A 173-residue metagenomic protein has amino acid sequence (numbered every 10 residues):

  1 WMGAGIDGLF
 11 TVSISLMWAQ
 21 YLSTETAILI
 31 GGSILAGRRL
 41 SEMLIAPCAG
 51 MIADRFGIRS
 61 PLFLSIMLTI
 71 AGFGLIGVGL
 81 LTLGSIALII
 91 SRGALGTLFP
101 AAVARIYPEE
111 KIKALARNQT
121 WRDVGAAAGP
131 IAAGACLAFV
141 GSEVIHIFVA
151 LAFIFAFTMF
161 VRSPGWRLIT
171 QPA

Functional and structural regions predicted by a protein language model:
W1-F10, I86: Pair of pore-lining "gating" transmembrane helices in MFS-fold secondary transporters
V12-L29: Short amphipathic helix-loop junctions that connect adjacent transmembrane helices in Major Facilitator Superfamily/SLC
W18-A19, I52-A53, A135-G141: Interfacial helix-cap and linker-helix signal at transmembrane-aqueous boundaries of multi-pass secondary transporters
R39-P47, A126-A127: Residue-level signature of mid-helix packing/kink "hotspots" within the transmembrane helices of 12-pass Major
L44-G57, L137: Helix-to-loop junctions at the C-terminal end of transmembrane segments in multipass secondary transporters
S60-L75: Structural signature of the two symmetry-related core transmembrane helices
A94-Y107: Intracellular juxtamembrane helix-capping segments at the cytosolic ends of symmetry-related transmembrane helices
A135-F153: A membrane-interface helix-boundary motif in multi-pass transporters
